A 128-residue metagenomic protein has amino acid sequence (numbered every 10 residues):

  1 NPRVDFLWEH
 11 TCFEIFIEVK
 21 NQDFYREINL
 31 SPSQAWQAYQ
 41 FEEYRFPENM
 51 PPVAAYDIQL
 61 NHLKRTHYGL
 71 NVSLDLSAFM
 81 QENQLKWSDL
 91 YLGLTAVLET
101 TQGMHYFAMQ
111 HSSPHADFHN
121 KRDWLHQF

Functional and structural regions predicted by a protein language model:
N1-D5, L76-Q81: Short amphipathic, basic-aromatic surface patches that mediate peripheral association with negatively charged
P2-Q59: Extracellular/luminal beta-rich ligand-recognition and adhesion surfaces characterized by aromatic-Gly/Pro-enriched
V4-F13, V19-Y25, L85-F128: Acidic/polar low-complexity flexible segments
E9, T66-Y68: Residue-level preference for beta-strand/loop junctions
Y68-L74: Short, well-ordered beta-strand segments enriched in hydrophobic/aromatic residues
